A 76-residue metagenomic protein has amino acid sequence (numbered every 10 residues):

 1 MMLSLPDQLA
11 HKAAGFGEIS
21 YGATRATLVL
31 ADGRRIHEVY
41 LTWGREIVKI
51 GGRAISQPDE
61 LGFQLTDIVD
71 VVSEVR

Functional and structural regions predicted by a protein language model:
M1-R76: Motif-centric detector for short Cys/His coordination patterns
